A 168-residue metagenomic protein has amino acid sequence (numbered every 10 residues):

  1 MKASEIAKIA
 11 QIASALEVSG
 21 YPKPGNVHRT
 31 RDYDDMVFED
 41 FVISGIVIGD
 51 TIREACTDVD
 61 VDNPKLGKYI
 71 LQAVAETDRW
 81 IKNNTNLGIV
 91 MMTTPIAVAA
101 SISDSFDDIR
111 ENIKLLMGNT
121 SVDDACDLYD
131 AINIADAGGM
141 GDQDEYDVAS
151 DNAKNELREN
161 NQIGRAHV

Functional and structural regions predicted by a protein language model:
M1-P64, S101-R165: Phosphate-rich cofactor/ligand-interacting catalytic cores and adjacent structured alpha/beta frameworks
A55-I109: Long, hydrophobic/aromatic-enriched structural stretches that serve as scaffold segments
